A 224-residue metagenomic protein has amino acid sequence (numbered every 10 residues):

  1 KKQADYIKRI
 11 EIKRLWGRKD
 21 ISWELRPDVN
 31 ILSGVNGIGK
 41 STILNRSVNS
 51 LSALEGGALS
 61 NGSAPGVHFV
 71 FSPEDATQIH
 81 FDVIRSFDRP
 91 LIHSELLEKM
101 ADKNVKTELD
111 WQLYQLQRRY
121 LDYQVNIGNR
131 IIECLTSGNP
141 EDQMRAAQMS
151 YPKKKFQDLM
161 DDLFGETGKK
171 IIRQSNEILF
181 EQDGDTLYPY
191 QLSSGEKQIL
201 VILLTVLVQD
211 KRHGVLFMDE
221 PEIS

Functional and structural regions predicted by a protein language model:
K1-G57, D158, R173-S224: Switch/communication elements of ASCE P-loop NTPase nucleotide-binding domains
K1-K2, Y123-Q191, L207: Extended helical coiled-coil dimerization/tether regions that scaffold and oligomerize large DNA-maintenance assemblies
D5-I7, Q78-F81, G168, S175: Sequence-level motif detector for i,i+2 pairs with an aromatic at +2
L32-G34, D82-S86, G168-R173: A structural signal for short, well-ordered beta-strand segments and their strand-loop junctions that often border
S50, F87-P90, L163-E166: Phosphate/oxyanion-binding loops and surfaces in catalytic or ligand/nucleic-acid-binding neighborhoods
G56-D158: Electropositive, glycine-dotted interaction segments that contact anionic polymers or phosphate-rich ligands
